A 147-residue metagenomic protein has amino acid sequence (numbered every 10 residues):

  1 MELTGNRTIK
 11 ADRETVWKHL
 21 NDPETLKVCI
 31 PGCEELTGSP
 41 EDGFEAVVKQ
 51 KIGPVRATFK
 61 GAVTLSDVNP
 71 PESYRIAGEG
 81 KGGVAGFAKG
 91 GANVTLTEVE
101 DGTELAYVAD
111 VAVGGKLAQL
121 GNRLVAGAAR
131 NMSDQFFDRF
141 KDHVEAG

Functional and structural regions predicted by a protein language model:
M1-K51, A146: Hydrophobic ligand-binding cavity/cleft-lining segments
E2-N6, G43, T58-K60, S73 (+2 more regions): Intrinsic-disorder/low-complexity, polar/charged segments enriched in Ser/Thr/Lys/Arg/Asp/Glu/Gln
G5-R7, E34, K60-D67, G90-E98: Hydrophobic/aromatic beta-strand elements that line small-molecule binding cavities or substrate pockets in beta-rich
T8-D12, K49-G53, S66-V68, E79 (+2 more regions): Solvent-exposed residues in well-ordered beta-strands and their adjoining turns, especially edge/terminal strands
V16, L20, L26, L65 (+2 more regions): Hydrophobic pocket/interface hotspot
T37-G80, Q135: Glycine-rich portal/gate segments that line the openings of hydrophobic small-molecule binding cavities
G80-G127: Beta-strand/loop substructures that line and gate deep hydrophobic ligand-binding cavities in soluble
G114-G147: A conserved amphipathic terminal alpha-helix motif
